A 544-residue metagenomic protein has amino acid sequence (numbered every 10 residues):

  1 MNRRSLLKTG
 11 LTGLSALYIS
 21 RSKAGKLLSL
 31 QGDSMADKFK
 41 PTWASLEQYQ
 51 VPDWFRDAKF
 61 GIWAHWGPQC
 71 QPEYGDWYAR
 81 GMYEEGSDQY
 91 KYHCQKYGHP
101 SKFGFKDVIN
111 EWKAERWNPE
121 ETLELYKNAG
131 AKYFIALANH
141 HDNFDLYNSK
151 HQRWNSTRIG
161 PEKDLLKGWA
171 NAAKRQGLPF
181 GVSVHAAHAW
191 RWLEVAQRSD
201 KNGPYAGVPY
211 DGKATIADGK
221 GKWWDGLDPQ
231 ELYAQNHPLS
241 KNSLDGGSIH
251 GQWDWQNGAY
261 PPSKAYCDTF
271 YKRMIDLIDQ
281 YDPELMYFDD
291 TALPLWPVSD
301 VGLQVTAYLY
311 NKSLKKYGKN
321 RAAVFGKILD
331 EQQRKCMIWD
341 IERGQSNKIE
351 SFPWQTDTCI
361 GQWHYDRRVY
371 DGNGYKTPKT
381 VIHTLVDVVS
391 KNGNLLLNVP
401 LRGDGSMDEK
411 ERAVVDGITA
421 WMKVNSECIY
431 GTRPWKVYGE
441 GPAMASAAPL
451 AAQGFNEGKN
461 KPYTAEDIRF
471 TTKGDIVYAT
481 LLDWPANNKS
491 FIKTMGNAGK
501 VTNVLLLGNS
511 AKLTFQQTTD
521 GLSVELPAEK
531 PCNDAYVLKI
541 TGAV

Functional and structural regions predicted by a protein language model:
S5-L27: N-terminal export signals
L11, L27-V544: Mature catalytic domains of secreted/periplasmic carbohydrate-active enzymes
